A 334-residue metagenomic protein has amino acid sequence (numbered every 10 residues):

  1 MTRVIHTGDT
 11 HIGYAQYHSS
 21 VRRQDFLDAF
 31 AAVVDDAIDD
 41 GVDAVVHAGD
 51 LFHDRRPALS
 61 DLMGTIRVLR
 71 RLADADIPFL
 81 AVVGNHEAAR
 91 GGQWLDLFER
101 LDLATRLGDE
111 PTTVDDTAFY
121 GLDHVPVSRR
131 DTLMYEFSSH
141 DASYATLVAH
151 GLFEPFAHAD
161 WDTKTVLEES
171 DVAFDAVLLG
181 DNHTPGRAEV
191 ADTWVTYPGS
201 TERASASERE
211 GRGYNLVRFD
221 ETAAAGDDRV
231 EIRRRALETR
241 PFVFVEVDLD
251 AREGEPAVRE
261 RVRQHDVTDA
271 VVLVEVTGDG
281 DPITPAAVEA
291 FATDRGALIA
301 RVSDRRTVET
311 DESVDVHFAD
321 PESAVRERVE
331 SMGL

Functional and structural regions predicted by a protein language model:
M1-M63: N-terminal active-site segment of His-dependent metallophosphoesterases
L27, A31-I38, M63-I66, M134-Y135 (+1 more regions): Amphipathic, non-transmembrane alpha-helical secondary structure
A37-G41, H140-A142, V267: Glycine-rich phosphate-binding loop signature in dinucleotide/nucleotide-binding domains
A44, H53-T196, S200-G213: His/Asp/Glu-rich metal-coordinating catalytic cores of metallo-dependent phosphodiesterases/hydrolases acting on
A48, G180, T277: Conserved residues at the C-terminal ends of beta-strands
G180, R187-H265: A conserved active-site cap/scaffold subdomain adjacent to cofactor or substrate pockets
D227-L334: Accessory, non-catalytic peripheral segments of nucleic-acid enzymes
